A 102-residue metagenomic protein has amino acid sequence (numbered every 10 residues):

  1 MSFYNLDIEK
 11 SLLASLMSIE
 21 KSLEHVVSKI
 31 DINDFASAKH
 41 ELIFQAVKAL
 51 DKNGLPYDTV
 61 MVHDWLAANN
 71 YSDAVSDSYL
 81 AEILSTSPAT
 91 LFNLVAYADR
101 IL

Functional and structural regions predicted by a protein language model:
M1-L102: Noncatalytic partner-interaction/assembly domains of nucleic-acid and motor enzyme complexes, especially the accessory
